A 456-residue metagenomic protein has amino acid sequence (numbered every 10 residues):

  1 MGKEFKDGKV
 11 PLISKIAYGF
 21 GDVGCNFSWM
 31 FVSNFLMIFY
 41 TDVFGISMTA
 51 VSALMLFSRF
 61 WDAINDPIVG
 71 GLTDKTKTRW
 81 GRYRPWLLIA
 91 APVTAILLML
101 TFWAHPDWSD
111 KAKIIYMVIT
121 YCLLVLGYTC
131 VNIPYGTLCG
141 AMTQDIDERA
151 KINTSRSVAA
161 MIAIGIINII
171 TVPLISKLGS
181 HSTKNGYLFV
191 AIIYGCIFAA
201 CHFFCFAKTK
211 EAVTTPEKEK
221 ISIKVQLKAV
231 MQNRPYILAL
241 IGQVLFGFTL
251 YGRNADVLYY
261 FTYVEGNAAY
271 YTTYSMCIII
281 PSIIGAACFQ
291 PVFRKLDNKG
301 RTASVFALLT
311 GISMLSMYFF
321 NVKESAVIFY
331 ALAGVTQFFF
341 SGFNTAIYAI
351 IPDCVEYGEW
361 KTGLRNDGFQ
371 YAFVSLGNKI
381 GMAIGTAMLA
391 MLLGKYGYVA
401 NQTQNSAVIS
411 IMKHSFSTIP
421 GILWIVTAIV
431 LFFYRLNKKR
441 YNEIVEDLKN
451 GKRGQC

Functional and structural regions predicted by a protein language model:
G2-C456: Membrane-embedded alpha-helical bundles of multi-pass transporters/translocases, especially carrier/permease families
